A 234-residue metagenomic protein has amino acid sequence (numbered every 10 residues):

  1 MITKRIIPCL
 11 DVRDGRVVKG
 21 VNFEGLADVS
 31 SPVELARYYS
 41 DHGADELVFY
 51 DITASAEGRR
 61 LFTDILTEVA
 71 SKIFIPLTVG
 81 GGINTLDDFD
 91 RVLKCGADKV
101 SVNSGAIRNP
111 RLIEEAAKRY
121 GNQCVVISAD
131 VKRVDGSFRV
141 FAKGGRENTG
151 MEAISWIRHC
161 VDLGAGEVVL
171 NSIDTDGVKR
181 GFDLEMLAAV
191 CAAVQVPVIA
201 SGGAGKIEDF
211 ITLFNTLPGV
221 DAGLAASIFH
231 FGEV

Functional and structural regions predicted by a protein language model:
R5-C9, E46, F74-T78, K99-S101 (+5 more regions): Structural preference for beta-strand elements that scaffold enzyme active sites
D11, Y39, L47, V79 (+6 more regions): Conserved, mostly hydrophobic/aromatic
V12-D14, V18-K19, L93, A97-L170 (+1 more regions): Conserved anion-binding
E46-D64, S104, V169-G181: Glycine-rich, proline-tolerant flexible connector loops at the mouths of alpha/beta enzymes
T53, L61-N122: Glycine/small-residue-rich loop that forms an oxyanion/phosphate-binding "nest" at active or ligand-binding sites
R60-T67, P110, G150-I154, R180-A188: Charged helix-capping and loop-helix junction motifs
A70-V100, E185-G223: Catalytic cores of alpha/beta
L112-Y120, I211-V234: C-terminal helical cap(s) of enzyme catalytic domains, especially alpha/beta-barrels
